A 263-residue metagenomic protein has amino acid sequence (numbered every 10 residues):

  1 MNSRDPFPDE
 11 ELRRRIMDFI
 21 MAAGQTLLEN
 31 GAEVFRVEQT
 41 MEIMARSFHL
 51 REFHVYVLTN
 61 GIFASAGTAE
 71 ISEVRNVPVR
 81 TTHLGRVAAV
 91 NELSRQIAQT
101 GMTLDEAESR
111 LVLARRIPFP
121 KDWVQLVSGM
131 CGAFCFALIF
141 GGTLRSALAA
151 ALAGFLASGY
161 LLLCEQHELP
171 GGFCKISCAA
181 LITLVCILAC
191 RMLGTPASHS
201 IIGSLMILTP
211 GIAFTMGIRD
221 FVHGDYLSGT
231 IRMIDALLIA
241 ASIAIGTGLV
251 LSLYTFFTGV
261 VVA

Functional and structural regions predicted by a protein language model:
M1-I16, I117, A244-A263: N-terminal charge/polar-biased segments
M1-M102: Soluble N-terminal domains of membrane-associated systems
F35, E106-P120, G172-F173, S198-G203: Cytosolic regulatory modules rich in charged/polar residues
V79-S146, D235-A244: Alpha-helical transmembrane segments and their cytosolic membrane-interface
R110-A114, A157-E168, A213-S228: C-terminal ends of transmembrane helices
F119-S198: Core alpha-helical transmembrane segments of integral membrane proteins
R191-A263: Generic detector of multi-pass transmembrane helix bundles and their immediately adjacent loops in polytopic membrane
